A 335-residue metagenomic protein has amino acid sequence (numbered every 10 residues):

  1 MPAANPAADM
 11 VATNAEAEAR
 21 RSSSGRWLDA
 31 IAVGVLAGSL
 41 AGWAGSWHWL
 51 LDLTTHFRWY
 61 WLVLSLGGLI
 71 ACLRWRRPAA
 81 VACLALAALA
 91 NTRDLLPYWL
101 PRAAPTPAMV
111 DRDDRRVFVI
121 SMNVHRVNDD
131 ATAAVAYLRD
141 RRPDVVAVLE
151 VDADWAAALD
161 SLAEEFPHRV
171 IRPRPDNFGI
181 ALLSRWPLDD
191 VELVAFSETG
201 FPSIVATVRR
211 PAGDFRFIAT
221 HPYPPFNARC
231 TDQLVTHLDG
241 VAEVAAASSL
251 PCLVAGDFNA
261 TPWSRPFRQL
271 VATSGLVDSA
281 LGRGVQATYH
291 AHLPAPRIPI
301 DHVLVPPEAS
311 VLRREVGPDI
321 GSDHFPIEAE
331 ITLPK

Functional and structural regions predicted by a protein language model:
M1-E18, K335: Short, intrinsically disordered terminal tails adjacent to the first/last structured region
E18-G25, L69-A79: Membrane-interface junctions at the ends of membrane-embedded or membrane-associated helices
G25, H48, A87-A90, R297: Residue-level recognition of hydrophobic positions within alpha-helical transmembrane segments
R26-C72: Membrane-embedded alpha-helical segments of integral membrane proteins
A37, A79-A82: Alpha-helical hydrophobic membrane-insertion segments
R74, V81-D140: N-terminal signal-anchor transmembrane helix
V119, H125-D140, V145-K335: Soluble catalytic domains of enzymes that build or remodel membrane lipids, polysaccharides, and related
